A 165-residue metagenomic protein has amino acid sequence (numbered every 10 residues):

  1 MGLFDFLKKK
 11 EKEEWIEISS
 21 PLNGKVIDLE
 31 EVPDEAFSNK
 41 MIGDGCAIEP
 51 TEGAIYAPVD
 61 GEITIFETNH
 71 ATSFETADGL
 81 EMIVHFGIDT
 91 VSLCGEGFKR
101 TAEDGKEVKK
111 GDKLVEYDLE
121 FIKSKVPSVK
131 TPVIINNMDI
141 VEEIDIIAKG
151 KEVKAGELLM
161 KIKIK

Functional and structural regions predicted by a protein language model:
G2-K165: Contiguous, well-folded functional domains in the mature portion of proteins
